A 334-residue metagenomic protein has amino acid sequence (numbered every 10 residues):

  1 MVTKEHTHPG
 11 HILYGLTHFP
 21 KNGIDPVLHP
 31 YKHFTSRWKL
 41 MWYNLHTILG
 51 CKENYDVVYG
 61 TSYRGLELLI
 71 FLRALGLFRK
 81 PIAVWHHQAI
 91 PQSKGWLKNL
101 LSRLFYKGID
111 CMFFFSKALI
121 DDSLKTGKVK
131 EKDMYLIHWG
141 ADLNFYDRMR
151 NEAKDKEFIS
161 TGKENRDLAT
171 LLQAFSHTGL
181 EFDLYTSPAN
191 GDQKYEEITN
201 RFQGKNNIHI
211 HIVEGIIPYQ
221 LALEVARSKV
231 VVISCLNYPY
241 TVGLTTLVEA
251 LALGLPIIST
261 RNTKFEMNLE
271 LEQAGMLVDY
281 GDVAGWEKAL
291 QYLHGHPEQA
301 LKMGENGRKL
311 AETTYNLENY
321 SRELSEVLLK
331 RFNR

Functional and structural regions predicted by a protein language model:
L49-N54, Q92-M112: Membrane-proximal helix-turn-helix segments that form the acceptor-binding/catalytic region of lipid-linked
D110-K132, A141-L143: A short, active-site helix/loop in glycosyltransferases that binds the activated sugar's phosphate group
L124-K125, Y135-D155, A169, R334: Acidic anion/phosphate-binding donor-loop and adjacent secondary structure in glycosyltransferase catalytic cores
R150-D183: Conserved donor-binding/catalytic core segment of Leloir-type glycosyltransferases
T186, Y195-V225: Nucleotide-activated donor-binding/catalytic signature segment of Leloir-type glycosyltransferases, i.e., the conserved
V225-Y240, L255: Acidic donor-binding loop of glycosyltransferase active sites
L271-E272, M276-V283, L290-E298: Conserved acidic donor-binding segment of nucleotide-sugar-dependent glycosyltransferases
Y292, Q299-T314, Y320-E326: A short, well-ordered alpha-helix in the C-terminal region of glycosyltransferases
